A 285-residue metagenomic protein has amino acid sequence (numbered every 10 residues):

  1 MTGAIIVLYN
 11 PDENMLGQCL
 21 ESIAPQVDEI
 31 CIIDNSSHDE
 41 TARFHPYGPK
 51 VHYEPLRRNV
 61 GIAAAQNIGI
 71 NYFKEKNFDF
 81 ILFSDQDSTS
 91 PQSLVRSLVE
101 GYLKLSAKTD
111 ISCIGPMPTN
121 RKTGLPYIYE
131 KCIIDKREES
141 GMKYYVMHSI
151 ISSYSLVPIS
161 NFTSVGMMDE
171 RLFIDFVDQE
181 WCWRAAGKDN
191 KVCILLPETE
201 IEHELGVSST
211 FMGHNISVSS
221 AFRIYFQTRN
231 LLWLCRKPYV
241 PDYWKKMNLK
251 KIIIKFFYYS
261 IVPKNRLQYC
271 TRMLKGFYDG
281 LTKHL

Functional and structural regions predicted by a protein language model:
I6-P25: Short, well-formed alpha-helical segments that are part of the catalytic scaffolds of diverse glycosyltransferases
D34-R43, R58, S88-T89: A conserved acidic beta->alpha catalytic loop
L56-F73: Glycine-rich, basic loop-to-helix element that forms the pyrophosphate-binding segment of sugar-nucleotide handling
F78-T89: Short beta-strand-to-loop acidic/aromatic patch adjacent to the donor-nucleotide binding site
I114-L125: Short beta-strand-to-loop element that shapes/binds the nucleotide-sugar donor at the catalytic cleft/hinge
E138-V157: A recurrent flexible, glycine/aromatic-enriched loop bordering the glycosyltransferase active site that acts as
S155, N161, V165-G166, R171-T199: A short, conserved alpha-helix in the catalytic core of glycosyltransferases
Y239-L285: Non-catalytic, C-terminal membrane-associated alpha-helical segments of glycosyltransferases
